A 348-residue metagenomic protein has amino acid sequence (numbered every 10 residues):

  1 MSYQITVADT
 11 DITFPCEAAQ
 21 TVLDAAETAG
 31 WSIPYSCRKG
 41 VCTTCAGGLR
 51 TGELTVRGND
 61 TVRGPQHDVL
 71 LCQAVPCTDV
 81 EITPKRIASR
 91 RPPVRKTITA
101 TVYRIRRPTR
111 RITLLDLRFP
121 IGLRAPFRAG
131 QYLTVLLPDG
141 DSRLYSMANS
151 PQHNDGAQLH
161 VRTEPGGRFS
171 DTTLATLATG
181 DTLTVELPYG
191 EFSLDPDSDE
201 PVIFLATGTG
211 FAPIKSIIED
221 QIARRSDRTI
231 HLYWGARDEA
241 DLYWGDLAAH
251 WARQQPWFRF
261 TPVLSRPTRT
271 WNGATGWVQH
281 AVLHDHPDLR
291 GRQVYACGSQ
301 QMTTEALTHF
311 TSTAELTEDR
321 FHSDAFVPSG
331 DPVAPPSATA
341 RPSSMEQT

Functional and structural regions predicted by a protein language model:
M1-V80, T229, Y233-T348: Reductase modules of NAD(P)H-dependent flavoproteins
R50-E53, K85-I87, P138, P188: Short, surface-exposed secondary-structure boundary micro-motifs
V69-P92, D181-L183: Short, structured interface segments
S89-P93, D141-A148, F169, G190-D197 (+1 more regions): Short, Lys/Arg- and Gly-enriched loop/turn segments at beta-strand edges
V94-T182, A236-D238, V263-R266: Ferredoxin-reductase
G130, G210, S299: Short, conserved phosphate/pyrophosphate- and ester-handling motifs at nucleotide-, phospho-/glycolipid
D181-F192, A281: Helix-loop module immediately N-terminal to the HCX5R catalytic loop in PTP-like cysteine phosphatase domains
